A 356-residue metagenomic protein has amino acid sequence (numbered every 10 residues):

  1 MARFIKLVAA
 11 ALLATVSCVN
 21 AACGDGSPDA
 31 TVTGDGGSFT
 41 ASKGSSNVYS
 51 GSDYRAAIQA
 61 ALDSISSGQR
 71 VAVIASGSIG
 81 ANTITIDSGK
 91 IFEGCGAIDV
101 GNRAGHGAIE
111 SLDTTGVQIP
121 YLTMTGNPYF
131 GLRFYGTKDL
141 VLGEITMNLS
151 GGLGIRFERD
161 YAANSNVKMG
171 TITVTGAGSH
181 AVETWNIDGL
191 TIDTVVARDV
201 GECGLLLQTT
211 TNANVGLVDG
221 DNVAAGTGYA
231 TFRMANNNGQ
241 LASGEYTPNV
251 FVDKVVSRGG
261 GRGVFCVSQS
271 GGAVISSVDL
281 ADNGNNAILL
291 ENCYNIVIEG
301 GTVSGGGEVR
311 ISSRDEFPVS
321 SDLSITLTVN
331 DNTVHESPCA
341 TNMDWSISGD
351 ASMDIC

Functional and structural regions predicted by a protein language model:
M1-A21: Fungal secretory targeting signals
A21-A60: Right-handed parallel beta-helix/beta-solenoid
C23, S46-Y49, G220-D221, A225-T231 (+2 more regions): Core solenoid repeat modules with strong leucine/isoleucine-rich periodicity, prominently canonical LRR arrays but also
A61-Q69: Beta-strand repeat architectures
G68-H106, M124-P128: N-terminal extracellular ligand-recognition/capping segment immediately after the signal peptide
A81-T83, G101-G107, N127-R133, G151-F157 (+7 more regions): Short glycine/acidic-rich loop motifs that flank beta-strands on beta-rich extracellular proteins
G89-A97, T115-G126, K138-L149, A163-G178 (+7 more regions): Right-handed parallel beta-helix
D160, M234-Y246: Intrinsically disordered, low-complexity Ser/Thr- and acidic-rich flexible linkers and loops, especially at boundaries
